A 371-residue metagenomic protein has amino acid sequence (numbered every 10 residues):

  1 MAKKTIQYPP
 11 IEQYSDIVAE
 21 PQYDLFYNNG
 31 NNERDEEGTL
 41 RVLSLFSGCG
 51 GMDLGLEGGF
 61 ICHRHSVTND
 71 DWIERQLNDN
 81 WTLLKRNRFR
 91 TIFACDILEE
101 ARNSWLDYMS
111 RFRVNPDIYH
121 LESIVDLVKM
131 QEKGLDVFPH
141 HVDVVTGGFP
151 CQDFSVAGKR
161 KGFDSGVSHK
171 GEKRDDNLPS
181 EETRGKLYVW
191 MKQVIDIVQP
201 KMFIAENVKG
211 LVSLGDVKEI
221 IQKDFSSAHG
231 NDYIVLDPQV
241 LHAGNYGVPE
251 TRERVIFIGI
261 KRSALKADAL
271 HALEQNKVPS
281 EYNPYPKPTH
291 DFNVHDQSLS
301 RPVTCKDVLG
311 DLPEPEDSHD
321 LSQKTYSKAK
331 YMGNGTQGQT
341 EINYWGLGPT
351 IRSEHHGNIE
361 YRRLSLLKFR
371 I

Functional and structural regions predicted by a protein language model:
M1-F89, D224-A228, E253-I371: S-adenosyl-L-methionine-dependent DNA methyltransferase catalytic core
P9-Q199, K209-G215, E219: Core alpha/beta nucleotide-donor-binding catalytic domains of modification enzymes
L127-V142, Q152, V156-G348: Class I S-adenosyl-L-methionine
